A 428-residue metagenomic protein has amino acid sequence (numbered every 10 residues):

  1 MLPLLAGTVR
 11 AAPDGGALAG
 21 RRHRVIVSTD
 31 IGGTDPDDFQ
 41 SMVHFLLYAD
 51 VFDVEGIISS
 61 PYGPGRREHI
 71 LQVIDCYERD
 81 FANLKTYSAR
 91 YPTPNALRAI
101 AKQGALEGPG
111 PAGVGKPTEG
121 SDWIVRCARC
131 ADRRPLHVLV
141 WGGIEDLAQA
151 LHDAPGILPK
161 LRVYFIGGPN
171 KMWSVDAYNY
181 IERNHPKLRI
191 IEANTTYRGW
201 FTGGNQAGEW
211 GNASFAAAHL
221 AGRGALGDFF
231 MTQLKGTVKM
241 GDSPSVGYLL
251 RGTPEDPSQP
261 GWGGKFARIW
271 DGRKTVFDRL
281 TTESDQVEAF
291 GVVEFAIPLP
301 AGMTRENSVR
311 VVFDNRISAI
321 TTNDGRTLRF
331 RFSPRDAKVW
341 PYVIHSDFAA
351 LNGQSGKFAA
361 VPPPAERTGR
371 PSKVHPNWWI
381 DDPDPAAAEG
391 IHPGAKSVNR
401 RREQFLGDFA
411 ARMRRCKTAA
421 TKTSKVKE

Functional and structural regions predicted by a protein language model:
M1-A6: Bacterial N-terminal signal peptides
A12-E428: N-terminal acidic, glycine/proline-rich low-complexity segments
